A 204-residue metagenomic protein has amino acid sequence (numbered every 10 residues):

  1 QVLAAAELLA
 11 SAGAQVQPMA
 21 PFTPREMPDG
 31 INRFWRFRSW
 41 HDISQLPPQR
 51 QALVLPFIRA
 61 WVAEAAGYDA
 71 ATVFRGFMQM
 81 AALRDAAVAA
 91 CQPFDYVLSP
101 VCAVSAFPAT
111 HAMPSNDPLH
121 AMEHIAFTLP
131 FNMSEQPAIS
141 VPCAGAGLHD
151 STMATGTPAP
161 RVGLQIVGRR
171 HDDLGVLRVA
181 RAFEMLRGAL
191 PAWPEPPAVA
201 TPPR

Functional and structural regions predicted by a protein language model:
Q1-I31, E64-Y68: Gly/Ser-rich, acidic/histidine-flanked active-site/gating loops
L3-A12, F74, D85, M133-R204: Structural helix-boundary/capping segments
A5-A12, F34-F37, L46-Q49, Q79 (+3 more regions): Change "in soluble alpha/beta enzymes" to "in soluble alpha/beta proteins
P21, P100-A103: Short, well-ordered beta-to-alpha junction loops that form the rim of enzyme active sites and present histidine/acidic
D29, W35-R36, A106-I125: Short, surface-exposed loop/helix-turn segments at secondary-structure junctions that function as lids/hinges flanking
F34-V88, P100, S140-G163: Short helix-loop capping/hinge segments that flank enzyme active sites or metal/cofactor-binding pockets
V88, P118-P142: Small-aliphatic-rich amphipathic alpha-helix that forms the alpha element of a beta-alpha
D95-V97: Short, Asp-centered acidic motifs that coordinate Mg2+ and/or phosphate in catalytic or ligand-binding sites
